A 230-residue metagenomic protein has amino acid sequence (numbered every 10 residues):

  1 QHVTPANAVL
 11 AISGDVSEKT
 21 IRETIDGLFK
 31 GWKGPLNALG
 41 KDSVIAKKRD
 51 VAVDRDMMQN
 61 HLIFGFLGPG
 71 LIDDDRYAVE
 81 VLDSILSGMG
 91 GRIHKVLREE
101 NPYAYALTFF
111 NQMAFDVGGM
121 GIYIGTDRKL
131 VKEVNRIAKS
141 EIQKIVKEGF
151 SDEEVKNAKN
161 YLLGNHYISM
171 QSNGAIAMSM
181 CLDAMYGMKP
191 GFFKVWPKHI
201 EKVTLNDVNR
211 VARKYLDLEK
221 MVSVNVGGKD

Functional and structural regions predicted by a protein language model:
Q1-A6, G27, G31-D73, S84-R136 (+6 more regions): Non-catalytic beta-strand/loop surface segments
D15: Carbohydrate-associated surface elements
E18-R22: Extracytoplasmic/secreted cell-surface and envelope-processing proteins
K147: Short, Lys/Arg-rich flexible segments
K156-G187: C-terminal hydrophobic structural anchor segments that stabilize assembly/packing rather than catalytic chemistry
F192-V195: Surface-exposed aromatic
